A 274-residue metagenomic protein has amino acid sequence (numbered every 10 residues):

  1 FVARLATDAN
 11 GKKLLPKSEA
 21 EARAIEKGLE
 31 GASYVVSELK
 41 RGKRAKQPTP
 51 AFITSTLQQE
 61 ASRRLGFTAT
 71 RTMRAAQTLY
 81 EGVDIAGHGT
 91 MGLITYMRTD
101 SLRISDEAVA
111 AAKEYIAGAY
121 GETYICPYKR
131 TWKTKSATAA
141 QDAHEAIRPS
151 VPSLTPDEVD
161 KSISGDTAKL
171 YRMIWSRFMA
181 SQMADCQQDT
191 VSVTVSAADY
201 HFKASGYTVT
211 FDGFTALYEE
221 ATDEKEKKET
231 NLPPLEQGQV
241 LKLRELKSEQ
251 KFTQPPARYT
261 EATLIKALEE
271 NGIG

Functional and structural regions predicted by a protein language model:
F1-G274: Core catalytic DNA strand-manipulation module of type IA topoisomerases
